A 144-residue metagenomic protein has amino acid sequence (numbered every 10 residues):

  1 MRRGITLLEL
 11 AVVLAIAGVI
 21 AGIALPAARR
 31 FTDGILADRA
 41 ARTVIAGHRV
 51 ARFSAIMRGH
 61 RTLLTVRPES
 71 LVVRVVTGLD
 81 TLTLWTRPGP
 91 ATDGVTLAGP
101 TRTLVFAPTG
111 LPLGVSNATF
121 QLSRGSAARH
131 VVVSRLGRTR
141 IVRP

Functional and structural regions predicted by a protein language model:
M1-I5, R140: N-terminal leader/signal peptides at the extreme start of proteins
L8: Residues within the helices of the helix-turn-helix
A11-L14, V19-P144: N-terminal helix-rich module
